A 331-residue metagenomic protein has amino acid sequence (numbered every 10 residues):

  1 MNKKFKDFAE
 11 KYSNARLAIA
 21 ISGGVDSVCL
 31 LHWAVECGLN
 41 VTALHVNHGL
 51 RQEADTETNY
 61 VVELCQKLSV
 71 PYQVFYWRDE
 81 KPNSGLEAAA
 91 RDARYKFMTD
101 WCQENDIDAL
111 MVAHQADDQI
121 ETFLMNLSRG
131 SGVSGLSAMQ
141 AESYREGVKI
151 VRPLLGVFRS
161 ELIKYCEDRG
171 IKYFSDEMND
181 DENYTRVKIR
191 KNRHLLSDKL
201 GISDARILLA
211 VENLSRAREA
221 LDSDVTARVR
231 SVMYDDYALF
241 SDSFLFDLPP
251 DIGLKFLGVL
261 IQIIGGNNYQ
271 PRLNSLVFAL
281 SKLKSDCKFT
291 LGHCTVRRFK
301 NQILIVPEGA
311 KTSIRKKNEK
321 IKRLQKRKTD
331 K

Functional and structural regions predicted by a protein language model:
M1-N192: Core alpha/beta nucleotide-donor-binding catalytic domains of modification enzymes
N2-S22, T42-H48, W77-D79, A93 (+2 more regions): AMP-forming adenylation/ATP pyrophosphatase catalytic core
W33-C37, L195-L196, L260-I264: Active-site catalytic microenvironments for nucleophilic, acid-base chemistry
T122, N192-L195, F256-V259: Alpha-helical scaffold segments in soluble metabolic enzymes
G130, R169, L196-K199, A210 (+2 more regions): Change "in soluble alpha/beta enzymes" to "in soluble alpha/beta proteins
K172-S175, L200-I207, A220-S223: Short, structured loop/turn "capping" segments at alpha-beta junctions
N179-V187, S203-S215: Internal, active-site/partner-interface "lid" segment
I189-D204: Conserved anion/nucleotide-ligand pocket segment
